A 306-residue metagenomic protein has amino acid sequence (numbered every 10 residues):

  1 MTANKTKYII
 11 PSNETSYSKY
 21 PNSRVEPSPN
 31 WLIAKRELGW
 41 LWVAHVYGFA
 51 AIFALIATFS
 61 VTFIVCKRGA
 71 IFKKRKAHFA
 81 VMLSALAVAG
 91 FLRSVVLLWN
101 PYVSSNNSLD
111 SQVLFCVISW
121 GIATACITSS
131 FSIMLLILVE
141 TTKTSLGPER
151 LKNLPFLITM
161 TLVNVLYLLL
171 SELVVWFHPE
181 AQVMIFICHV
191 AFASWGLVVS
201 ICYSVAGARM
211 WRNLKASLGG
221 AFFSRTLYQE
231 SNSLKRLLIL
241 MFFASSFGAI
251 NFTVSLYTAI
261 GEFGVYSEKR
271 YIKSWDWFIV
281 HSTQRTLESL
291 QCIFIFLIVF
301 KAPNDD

Functional and structural regions predicted by a protein language model:
M1-A34, S267, Y271-K273: Extracellular/lumenal N-termini and interhelical loops of multi-pass eukaryotic membrane proteins
I33-D306: Alpha-helical multi-pass membrane domain signature
